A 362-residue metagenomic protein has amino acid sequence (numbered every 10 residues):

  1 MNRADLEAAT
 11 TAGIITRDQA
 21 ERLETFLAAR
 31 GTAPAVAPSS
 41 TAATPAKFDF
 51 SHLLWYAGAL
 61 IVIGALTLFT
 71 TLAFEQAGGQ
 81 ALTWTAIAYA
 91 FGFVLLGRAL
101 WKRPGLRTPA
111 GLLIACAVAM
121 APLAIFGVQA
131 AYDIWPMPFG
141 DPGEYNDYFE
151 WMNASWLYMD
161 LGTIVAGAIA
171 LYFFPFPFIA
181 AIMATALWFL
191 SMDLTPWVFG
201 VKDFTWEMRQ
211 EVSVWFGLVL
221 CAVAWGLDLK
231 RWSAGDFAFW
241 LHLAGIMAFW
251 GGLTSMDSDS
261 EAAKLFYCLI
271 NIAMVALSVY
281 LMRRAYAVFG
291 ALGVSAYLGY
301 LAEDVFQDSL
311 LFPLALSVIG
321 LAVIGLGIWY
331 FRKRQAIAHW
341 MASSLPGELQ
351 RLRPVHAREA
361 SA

Functional and structural regions predicted by a protein language model:
M1-A362: Alpha-helical multi-pass membrane segments and their bilayer interfacial helix-loop junctions
